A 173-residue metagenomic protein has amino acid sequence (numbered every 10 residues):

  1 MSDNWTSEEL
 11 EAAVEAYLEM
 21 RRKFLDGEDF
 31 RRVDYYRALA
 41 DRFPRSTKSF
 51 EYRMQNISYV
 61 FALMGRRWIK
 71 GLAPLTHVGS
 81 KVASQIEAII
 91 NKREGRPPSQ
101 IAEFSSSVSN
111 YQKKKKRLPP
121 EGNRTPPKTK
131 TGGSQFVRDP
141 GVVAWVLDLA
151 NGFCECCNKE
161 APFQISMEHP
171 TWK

Functional and structural regions predicted by a protein language model:
M1, S80-G122: Defense-system signaling and execution modules centered on TIR/cGAS-STING-like, death/scaffold domains and their
N4-F30: Eukaryotic helical DNA- and histone-tail-recognition domains of regulatory proteins
F24-R31, Q164-P170: Short helix/loop segment immediately N-terminal to the Walker
Y35-A40: Short alpha-helical "recognition helix" segments of helix-turn-helix
R45-F61: Major-groove recognition helix of helix-turn-helix-like DNA-binding domains
A62-K81: Short Lys/Arg-enriched helix C-cap and helix-to-coil transition segments that create basic nucleic-acid-contact patches
V108-T171: Short, charged surface segments at domain edges that flank catalytic/cofactor-binding sites
